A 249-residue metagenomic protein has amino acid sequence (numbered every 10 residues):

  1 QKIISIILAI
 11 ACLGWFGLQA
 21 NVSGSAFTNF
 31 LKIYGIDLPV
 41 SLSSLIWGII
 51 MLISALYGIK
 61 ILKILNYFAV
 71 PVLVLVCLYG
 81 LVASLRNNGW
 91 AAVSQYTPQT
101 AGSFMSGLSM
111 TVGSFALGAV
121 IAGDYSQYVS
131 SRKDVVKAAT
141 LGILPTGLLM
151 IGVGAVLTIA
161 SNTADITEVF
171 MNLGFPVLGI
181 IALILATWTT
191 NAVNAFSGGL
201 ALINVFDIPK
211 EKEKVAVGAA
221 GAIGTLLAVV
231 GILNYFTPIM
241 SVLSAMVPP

Functional and structural regions predicted by a protein language model:
Q1, N29-S43, K60-A69, I166-L185 (+2 more regions): Transmembrane helix-loop boundary segments of multi-pass membrane transporters
Q1-I10, P98-L108, M171-A186, A222-I223: Select transmembrane alpha-helical segments in multipass membrane proteins
K2-G35, T187-N204: Hydrophobic transmembrane alpha-helices that form the core helical bundles of multi-pass secondary transporters
I3-I6, L31-Y57, P71-G80, F104-A119 (+2 more regions): Transmembrane alpha-helical segments of multi-pass small-molecule transport proteins
G24-T28, P71-T97, G107, T111-F115 (+1 more regions): Hydrophobic alpha-helical segments and their helix-loop junctions in multi-pass secondary transporters
Y57-Y67, L117-P145, T163-T167, G199-K212: Hydrophobic, small-residue-rich membrane helices and short re-entrant helix-turn-helix hairpins that build
L144-L173, A186: Extracellular/periplasmic helix-exit of transmembrane alpha-helices
N172, W188-A201, V217-I232: Glycine-rich anion/phosphate-binding loop at the beta-strand->alpha-helix junction
